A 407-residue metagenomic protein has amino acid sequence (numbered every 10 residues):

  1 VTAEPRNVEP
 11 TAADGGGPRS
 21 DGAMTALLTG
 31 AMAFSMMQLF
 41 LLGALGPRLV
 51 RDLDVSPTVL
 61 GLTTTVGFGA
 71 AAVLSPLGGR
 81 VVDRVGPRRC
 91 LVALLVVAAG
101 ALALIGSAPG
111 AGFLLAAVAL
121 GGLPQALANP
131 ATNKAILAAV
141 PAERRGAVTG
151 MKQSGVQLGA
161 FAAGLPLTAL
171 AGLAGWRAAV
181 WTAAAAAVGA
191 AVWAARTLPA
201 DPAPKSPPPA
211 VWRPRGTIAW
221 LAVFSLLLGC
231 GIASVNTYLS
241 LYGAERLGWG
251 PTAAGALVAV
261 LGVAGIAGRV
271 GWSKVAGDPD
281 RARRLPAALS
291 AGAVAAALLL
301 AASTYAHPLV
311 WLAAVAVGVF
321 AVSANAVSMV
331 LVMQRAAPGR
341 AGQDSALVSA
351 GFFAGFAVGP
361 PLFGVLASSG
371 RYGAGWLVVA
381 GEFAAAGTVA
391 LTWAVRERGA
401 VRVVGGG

Functional and structural regions predicted by a protein language model:
L42-G43, T217-A259, I266: Extracytoplasmic gate region of multi-pass secondary transporters
V73-P109: Conserved MFS/SLC helix-loop-helix module at the cytosolic interface between two early adjacent transmembrane helices
L74-G86, G268-R281: Helix-to-loop junctions at the C-terminal end of transmembrane segments in multipass secondary transporters
R84-L94, G277-A291: Cytoplasmic membrane-interface "Motif A"-like loop-to-helix N-cap segments of 12-TM Major Facilitator Superfamily
A117-V156: Cytoplasmic helix-loop-helix junction between adjacent transmembrane helices in 12-TM secondary transporters
M151-R196: Helix-loop-helix hairpin linking two adjacent transmembrane segments in secondary transporters
A282-S328: C-terminal transmembrane helical hairpin of 12-TM major facilitator-type secondary transporters
R335-R371: A late C-terminal transmembrane helix in Major Facilitator Superfamily
